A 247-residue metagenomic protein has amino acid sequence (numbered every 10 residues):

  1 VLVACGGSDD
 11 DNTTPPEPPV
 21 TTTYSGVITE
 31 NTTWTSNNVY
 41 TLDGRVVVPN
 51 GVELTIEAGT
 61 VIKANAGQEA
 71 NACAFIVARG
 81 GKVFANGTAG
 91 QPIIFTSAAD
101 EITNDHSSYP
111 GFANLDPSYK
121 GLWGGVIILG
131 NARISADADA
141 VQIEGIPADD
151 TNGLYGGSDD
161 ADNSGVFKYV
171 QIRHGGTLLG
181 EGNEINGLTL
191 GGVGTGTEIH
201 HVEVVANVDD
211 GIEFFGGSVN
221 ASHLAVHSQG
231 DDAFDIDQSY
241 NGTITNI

Functional and structural regions predicted by a protein language model:
V1-A4: Sec-dependent bacterial lipoprotein signal peptides
G6-I247: Beta-strand/loop edge motif enriched in small/polar residues
